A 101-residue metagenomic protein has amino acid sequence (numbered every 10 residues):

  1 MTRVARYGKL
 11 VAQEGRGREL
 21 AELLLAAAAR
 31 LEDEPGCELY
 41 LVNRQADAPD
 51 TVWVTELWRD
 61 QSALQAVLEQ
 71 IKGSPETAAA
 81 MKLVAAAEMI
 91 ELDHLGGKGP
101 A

Functional and structural regions predicted by a protein language model:
T2-V4, L41-D50, E76-A101: Glycine-rich beta-strand-turn "strand-cap" elements at beta-sheet edges
V4-L10, L41-L68: Short, well-ordered beta-strand segments in beta-rich or mixed alpha/beta enzyme and ligand-binding folds
V11-L20: Short, surface-exposed ligand-recognition loops at beta-strand->loop->(often short) alpha-helix junctions that present
A21-E22, I71: Short alpha-helix boundary/capping motifs
L31-L39, L57-E91: An amphipathic, aromatic/His-enriched active-site/gating alpha helix that lines ligand/cofactor pockets
